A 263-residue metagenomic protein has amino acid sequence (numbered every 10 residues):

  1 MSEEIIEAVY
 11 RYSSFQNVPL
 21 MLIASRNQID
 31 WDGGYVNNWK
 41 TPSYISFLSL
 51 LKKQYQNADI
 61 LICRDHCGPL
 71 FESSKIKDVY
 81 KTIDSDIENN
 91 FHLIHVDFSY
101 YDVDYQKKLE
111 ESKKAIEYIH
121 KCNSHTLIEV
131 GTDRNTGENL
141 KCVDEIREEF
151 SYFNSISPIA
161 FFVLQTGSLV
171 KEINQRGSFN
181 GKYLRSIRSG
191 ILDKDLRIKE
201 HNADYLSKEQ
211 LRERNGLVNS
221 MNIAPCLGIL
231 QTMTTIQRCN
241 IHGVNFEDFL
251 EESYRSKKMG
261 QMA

Functional and structural regions predicted by a protein language model:
M1, L20-A24, I60-H66, H92-V96 (+4 more regions): Hydrophobic faces of well-ordered beta-strands that scaffold small-molecule active sites in alpha/beta enzyme cores
M1-R64, F71, I229, M233-A263: Alpha/beta catalytic barrel-like cores
S2-E4, N27, G68-P69, Y101-D102 (+3 more regions): Gly/Ser/Thr-rich loops at beta-strand to alpha-helix junctions that form or flank small-molecule/cofactor-binding
I5-I6, S74-S85, E145-E149, S207-L211: Short, acidic/polar
S14, Q56, I87-E88, L192 (+1 more regions): Anion (oxyanion) recognition and catalysis
Q28, D86, Y100, S168 (+1 more regions): Short loop/turn segments at secondary-structure transitions that flank enzyme active sites
W31-S124, T132-N135, N139: Active-site beta->alpha loop and helix N-cap motifs at the rims of alpha/beta catalytic domains
K107-N123, D133-A263: Active-site capping/gating regions of soluble enzymes
